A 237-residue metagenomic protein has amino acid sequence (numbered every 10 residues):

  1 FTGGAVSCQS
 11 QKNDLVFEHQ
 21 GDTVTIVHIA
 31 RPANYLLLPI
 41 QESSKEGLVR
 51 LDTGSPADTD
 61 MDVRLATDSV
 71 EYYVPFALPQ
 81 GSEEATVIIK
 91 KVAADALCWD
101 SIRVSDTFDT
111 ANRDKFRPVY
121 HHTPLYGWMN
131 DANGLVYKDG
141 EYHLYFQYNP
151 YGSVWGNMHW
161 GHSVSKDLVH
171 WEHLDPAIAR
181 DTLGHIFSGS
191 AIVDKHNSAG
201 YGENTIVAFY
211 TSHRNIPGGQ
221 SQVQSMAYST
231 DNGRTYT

Functional and structural regions predicted by a protein language model:
F1-S7: Hydrophobic h-region of N-terminal signal peptides that target proteins for export in Gram-negative bacteria
C8-T237: Beta-rich carbohydrate-recognition and catalytic domains
